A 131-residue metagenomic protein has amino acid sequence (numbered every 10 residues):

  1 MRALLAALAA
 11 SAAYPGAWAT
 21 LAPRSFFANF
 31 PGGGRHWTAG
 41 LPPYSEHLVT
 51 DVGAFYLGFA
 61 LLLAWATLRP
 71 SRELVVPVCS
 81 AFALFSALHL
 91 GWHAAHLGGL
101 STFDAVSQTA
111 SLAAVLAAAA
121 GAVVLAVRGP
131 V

Functional and structural regions predicted by a protein language model:
M1-A13, R72-F82: Interfacial segments of alpha-helical transmembrane regions
A3, G40-P43, T50, R69-E73 (+2 more regions): Juxtamembrane loop-transmembrane helix junctions in multi-pass integral membrane proteins, especially the extracellular
A10-L48, G53: Hydrophobic transmembrane helix segments
G16-A17, L63-W65, H93-A94: Alpha-helical transmembrane segments of multipass membrane proteins
P42-T67, L84, L88: Core segments of alpha-helical transmembrane spans in multipass integral membrane proteins
V78-H93, A113-A118: Hydrophobic alpha-helical membrane segments
L100-A113: Non-cytosolic membrane-interface motifs at loop->transmembrane helix junctions
A114-V131: Membrane-water interface at the C-terminal end of transmembrane alpha helices
